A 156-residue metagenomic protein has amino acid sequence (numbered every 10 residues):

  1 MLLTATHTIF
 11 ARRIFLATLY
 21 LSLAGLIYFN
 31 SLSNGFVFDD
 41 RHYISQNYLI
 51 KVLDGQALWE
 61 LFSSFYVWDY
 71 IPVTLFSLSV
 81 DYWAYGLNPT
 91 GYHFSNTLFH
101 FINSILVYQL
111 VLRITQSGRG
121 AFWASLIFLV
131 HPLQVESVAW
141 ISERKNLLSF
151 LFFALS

Functional and structural regions predicted by a protein language model:
M1-S156: Polytopic membrane enzymes that build or remodel cell-surface glycoconjugates and lipids
